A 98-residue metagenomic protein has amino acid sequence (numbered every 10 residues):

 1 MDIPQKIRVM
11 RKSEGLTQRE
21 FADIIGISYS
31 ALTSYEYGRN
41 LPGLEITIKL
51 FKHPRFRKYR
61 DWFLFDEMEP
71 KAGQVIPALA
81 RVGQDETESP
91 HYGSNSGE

Functional and structural regions predicted by a protein language model:
M1-S13, G97-E98: A short, Lys/Arg-rich alpha-helix, primarily the initiator
R11, A22, F51: The alpha-helix within a helix-turn-helix
G15-S34: Short alpha-helical DNA-recognition segment
S34, K52, L64-F65: Phosphate-coordinating loops and pocket residues in cytosolic domains that bind phosphorylated ligands
Y37: Short, conserved catalytic or interaction motifs in soluble domains
N40-L41: A secondary-structure capping/hinge motif
E45-D61: DNA major-groove recognition helix of helix-turn-helix/homeodomain DNA-binding modules
R60-E98: Short, charged recognition helix plus adjacent turn of helix-turn-helix-like nucleic-acid-binding domains
